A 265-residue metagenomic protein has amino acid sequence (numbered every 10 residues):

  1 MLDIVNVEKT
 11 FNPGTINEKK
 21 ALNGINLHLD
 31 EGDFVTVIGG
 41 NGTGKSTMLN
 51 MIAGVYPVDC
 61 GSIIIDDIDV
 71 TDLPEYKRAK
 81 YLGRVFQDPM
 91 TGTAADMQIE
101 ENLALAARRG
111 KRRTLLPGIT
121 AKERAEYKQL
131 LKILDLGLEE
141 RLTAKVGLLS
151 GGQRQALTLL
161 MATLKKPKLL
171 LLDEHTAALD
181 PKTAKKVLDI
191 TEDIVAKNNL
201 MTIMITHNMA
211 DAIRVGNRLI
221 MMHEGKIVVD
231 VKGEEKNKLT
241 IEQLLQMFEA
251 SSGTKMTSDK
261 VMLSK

Functional and structural regions predicted by a protein language model:
M1, T10-G24, P74: A short, flexible loop at the N-terminus of ABC-type nucleotide-binding domains that lies
T15, D69-G83, T91, R113-L116 (+2 more regions): ABC ATPase NBD coupling module
I38-G40: The feature captures the beta-strand-to-loop junction immediately N-terminal to the Walker
A53: Helix-to-loop junction immediately C-terminal to a conserved catalytic motif
G61-D69, V231: Conserved ABC transporter NBD signature motif
A162-T163: ABC ATPase C-loop
T206-H207: H-loop/switch region of ABC-family ATPase nucleotide-binding domains
K226-S252: Conserved beta-strand-loop-alpha-helix hinge in the C-terminal portion of ABC ATPase nucleotide-binding domains
